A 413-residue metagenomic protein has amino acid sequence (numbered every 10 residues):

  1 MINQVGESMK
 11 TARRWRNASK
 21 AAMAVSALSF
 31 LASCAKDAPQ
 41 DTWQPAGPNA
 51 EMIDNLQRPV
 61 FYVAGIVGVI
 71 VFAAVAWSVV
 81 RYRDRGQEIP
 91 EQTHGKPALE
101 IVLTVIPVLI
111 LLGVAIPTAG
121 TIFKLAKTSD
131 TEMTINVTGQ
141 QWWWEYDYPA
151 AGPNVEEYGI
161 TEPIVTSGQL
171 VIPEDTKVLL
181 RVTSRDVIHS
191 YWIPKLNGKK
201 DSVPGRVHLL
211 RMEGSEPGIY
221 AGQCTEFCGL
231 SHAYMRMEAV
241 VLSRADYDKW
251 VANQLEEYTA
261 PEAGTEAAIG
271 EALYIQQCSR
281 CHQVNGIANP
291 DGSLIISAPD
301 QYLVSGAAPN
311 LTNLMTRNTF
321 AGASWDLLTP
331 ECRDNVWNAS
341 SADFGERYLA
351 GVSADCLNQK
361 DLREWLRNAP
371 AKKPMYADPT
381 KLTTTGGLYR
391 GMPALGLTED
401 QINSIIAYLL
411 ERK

Functional and structural regions predicted by a protein language model:
M1-K36: N-terminal secretory/membrane targeting signals
K10-T11, W15-N17, N49-I70, V105: Membrane-entry segments of alpha-helical transmembrane domains in multi-pass membrane proteins
A12, R412-K413: Short, solvent-exposed mixed-charge patches
A22-S26, G65, V69, T104 (+1 more regions): Alpha-helical transmembrane spans of integral membrane proteins, capturing the lipid-embedded, hydrophobic core of TM
S29, A74-W77, P117: Transmembrane alpha-helix boundary/anchor motif
A35-P59, V79-S279, V284-G306, L314 (+2 more regions): Non-transmembrane, membrane-proximal soluble domains of secreted or membrane proteins
G68-Y82: Alpha-helical transmembrane segments
L311: "…together with the soluble PPM/PP2C metallo-phosphatase catalytic core" -> "…together with the soluble PPM/PP2C
